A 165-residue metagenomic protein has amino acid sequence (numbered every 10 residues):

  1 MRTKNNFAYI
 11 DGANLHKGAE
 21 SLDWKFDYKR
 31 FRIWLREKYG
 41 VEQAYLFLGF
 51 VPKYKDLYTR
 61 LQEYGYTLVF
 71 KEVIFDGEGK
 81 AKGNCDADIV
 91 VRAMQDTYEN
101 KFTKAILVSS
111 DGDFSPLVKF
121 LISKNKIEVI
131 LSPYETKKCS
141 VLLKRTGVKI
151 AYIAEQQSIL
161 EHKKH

Functional and structural regions predicted by a protein language model:
M1-H165: Terminal and domain-boundary accessory regions
